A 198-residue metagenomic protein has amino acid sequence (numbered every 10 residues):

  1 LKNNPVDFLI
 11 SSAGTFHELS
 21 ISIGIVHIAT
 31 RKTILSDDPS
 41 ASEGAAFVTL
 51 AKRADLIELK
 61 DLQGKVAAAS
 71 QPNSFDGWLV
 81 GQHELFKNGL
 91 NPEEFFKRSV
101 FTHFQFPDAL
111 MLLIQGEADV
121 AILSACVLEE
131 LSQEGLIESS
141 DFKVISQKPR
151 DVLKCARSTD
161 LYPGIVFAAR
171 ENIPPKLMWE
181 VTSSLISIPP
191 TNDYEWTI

Functional and structural regions predicted by a protein language model:
L1-D55: Short, glycine-/small- and polar/acidic-enriched structural segments that line small-molecule recognition paths
L1-K2, L62, L112-I114, V181: Hydrophobic residues within well-ordered alpha-helices
V6, E93-F96, A118: Local beta-strand N-terminus motif with an aromatic residue
I10, F75-D76, H103-P107, I122 (+1 more regions): Soluble non-cytosolic domains of exported or imported proteins
I10-I25, E84-K87, I114, D119-P149: A ligand-binding cleft/hinge motif common to bilobed small-molecule-binding domains
G14, D37-M111, C126: Bilobed "Venus flytrap"/periplasmic-binding protein-like clamshell domains and structurally analogous long
I25-A41, F95-R98, Q133-D160: Short beta-strand->loop
L50-R53, S139-I198: Extended ligand-binding regions for polar small-molecule ligands
